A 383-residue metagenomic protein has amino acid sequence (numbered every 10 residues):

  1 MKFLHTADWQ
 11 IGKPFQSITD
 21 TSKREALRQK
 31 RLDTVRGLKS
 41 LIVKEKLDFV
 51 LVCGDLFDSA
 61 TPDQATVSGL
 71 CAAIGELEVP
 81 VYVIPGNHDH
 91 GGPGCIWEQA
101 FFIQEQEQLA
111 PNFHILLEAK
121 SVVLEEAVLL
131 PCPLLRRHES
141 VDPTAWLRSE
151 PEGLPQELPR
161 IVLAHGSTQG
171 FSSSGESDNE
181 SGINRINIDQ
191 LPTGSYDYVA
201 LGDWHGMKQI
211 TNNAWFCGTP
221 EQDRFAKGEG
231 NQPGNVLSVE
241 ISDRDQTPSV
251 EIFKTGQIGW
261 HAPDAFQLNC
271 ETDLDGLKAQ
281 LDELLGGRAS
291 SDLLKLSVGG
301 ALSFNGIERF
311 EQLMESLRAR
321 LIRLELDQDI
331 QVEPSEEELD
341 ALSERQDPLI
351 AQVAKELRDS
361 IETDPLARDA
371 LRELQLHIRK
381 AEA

Functional and structural regions predicted by a protein language model:
M1, K46-D48, V79, L158-P159 (+1 more regions): Short coil/turn segments at beta-strand junctions that form active-site/ligand-binding loops
M1-G69, P365-H377, A381-A383: N-terminal active-site segment of His-dependent metallophosphoesterases
F3, D8, V35, V50 (+9 more regions): Divalent metal-coordination and catalytic microenvironments
R36-K46, R148-S149, L274-G287: A short, well-ordered alpha-helical element
F49, A60-W215, Q222-F225: His/Asp/Glu-rich metal-coordinating catalytic cores of metallo-dependent phosphodiesterases/hydrolases acting on
R185, D223-F225, G230-P233, S316-L324: Gly/Ser/Thr-rich active-site loops/lids in small-molecule metabolic enzymes that frequently grip phosphoryl groups
Y198, G202-D273: A conserved active-site cap/scaffold subdomain adjacent to cofactor or substrate pockets
I241-A383: Accessory, non-catalytic peripheral segments of nucleic-acid enzymes
